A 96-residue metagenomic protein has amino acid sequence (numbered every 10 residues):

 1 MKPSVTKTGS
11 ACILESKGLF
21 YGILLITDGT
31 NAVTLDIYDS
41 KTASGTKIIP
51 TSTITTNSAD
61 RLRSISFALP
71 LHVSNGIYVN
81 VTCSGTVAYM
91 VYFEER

Functional and structural regions predicted by a protein language model:
M1, T8, C12-E15, S44-T55 (+1 more regions): Local beta-strand/beta-hairpin segments that build beta-sheet-rich folds
M1-G18, T27-D28, T82-R96: C-terminal interaction-tip segments
M1-V5, F20-Y21, A32, D39-K41: Small cysteine-rich, disulfide-bonded extracellular modules of the LU/uPAR three-finger superfamily and closely related
L19-I23, P70-S84: Noncatalytic modules at the cell exterior or secretory-pathway interfaces, chiefly beta-strand-rich lectin/adhesion
T30-P50, M90-Y92: Short, surface-exposed beta-strand/strand-loop-strand elements in extracellular ectodomains
T34-D36, T53-T55, T82: Ser/Thr- (and often Asn-) enriched beta-sheet segments in non-cytosolic proteins
T53-N57, E95-R96: A short, sequence-level motif marking secondary-structure junctions
L62-P70: Exposed aromatic-hydrophobic patches
